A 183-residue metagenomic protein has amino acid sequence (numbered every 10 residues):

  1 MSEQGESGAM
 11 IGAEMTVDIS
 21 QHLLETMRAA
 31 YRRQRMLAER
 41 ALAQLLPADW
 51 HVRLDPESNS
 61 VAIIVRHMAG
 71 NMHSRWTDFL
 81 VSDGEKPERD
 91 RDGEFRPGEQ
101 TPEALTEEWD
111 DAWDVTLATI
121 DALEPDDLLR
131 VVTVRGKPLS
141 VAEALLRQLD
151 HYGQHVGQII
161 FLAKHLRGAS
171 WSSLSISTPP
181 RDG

Functional and structural regions predicted by a protein language model:
S2-E6, M10, E14, L24 (+4 more regions): Short, contiguous alpha-helical
E94-V132, S140-Y152, Q158: Acidic/histidine-rich alpha-helical segments that form the ligand environment of transition-metal centers
